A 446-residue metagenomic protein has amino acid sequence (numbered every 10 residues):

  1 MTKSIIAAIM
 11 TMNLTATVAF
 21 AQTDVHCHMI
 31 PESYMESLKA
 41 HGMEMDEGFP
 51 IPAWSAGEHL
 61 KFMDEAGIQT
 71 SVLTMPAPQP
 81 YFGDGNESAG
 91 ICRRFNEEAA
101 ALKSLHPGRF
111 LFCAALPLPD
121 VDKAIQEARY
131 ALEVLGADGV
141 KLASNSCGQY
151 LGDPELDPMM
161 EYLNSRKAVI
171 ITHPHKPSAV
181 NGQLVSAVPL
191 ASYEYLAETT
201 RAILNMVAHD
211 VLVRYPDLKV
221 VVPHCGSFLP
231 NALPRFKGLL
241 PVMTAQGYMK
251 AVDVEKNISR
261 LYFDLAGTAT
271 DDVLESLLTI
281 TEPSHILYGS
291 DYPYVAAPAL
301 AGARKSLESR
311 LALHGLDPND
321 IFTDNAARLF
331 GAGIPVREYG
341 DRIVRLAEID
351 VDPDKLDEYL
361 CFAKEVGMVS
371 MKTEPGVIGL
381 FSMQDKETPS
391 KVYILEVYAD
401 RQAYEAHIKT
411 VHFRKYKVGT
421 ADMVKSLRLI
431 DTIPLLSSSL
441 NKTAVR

Functional and structural regions predicted by a protein language model:
T2-S4, T23-V25, I30-T70, E97-L105 (+5 more regions): Mid-to-C-terminal alpha-helical segments outside catalytic/metal-binding sites
A7-T17: Bacterial N-terminal signal peptides
H26-I30, H173, H224, H407: Histidine-centered divalent metal-coordination motifs
M29, L118, P174-S178, P293-V295 (+1 more regions): Short glycine-enriched loops at secondary-structure junctions
E44-G85, R109-P117, D138-L142: Divalent metal-dependent hydrolysis catalytic cores, especially in the metallo-beta-lactamase
F49-W54, P80-Y81, G90, P117-A124 (+4 more regions): Acidic-and-aromatic substrate-binding clefts and catalytic sites of carbohydrate-active enzymes
E133-L287: Catalytic pocket-lining loop regions of alpha/beta-barrel enzymes, especially the amidohydrolase/enolase/GH5 lineages
P335-V392, V397-R414, K425-R446: Short S/T/G/P-rich N-terminal loop/turn motif that feeds into the first structured element of a domain
